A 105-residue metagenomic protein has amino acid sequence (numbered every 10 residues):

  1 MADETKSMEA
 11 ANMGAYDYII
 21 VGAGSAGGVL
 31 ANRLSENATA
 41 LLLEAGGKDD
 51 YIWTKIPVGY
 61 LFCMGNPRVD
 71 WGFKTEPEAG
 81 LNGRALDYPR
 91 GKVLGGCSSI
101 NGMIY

Functional and structural regions predicted by a protein language model:
M1-Y105: N-terminal redox-cofactor-binding region of secreted/periplasmic oxidoreductases
